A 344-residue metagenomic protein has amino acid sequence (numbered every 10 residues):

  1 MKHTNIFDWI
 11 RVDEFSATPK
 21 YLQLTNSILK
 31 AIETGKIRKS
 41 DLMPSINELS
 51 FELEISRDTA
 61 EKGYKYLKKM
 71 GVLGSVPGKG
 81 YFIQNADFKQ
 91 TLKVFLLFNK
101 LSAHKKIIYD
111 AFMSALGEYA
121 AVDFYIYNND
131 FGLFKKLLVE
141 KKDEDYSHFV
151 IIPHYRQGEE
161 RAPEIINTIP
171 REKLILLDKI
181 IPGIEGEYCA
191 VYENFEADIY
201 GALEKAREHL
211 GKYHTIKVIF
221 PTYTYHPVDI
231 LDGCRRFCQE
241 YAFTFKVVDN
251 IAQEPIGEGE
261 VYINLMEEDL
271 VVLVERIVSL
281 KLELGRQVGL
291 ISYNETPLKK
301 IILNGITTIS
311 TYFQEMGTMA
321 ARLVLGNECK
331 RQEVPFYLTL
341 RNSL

Functional and structural regions predicted by a protein language model:
M1-F51: Extreme N-terminal segment that seeds HTH/winged-HTH DNA-binding domains in transcriptional regulators
W9, D87-S102, Y192, A206 (+1 more regions): Short beta-strand segments enriched in small/hydrophobic residues
R38-S75: N-terminal helix-turn-helix
I46, Y81-S147: Amphipathic helical "hinge" segments at domain boundaries
Y155-A197, N294-L303: Flexible loop/hinge segments that line or gate small-molecule binding clefts
I180-K217, L270, S310-C329: Hydrophobic alpha-helical segments within soluble ligand-binding/sensing domains
Y200-C238, Q332-L344: An alpha-beta-alpha
E258, E268-L344: Flexible loop/turn connectors
